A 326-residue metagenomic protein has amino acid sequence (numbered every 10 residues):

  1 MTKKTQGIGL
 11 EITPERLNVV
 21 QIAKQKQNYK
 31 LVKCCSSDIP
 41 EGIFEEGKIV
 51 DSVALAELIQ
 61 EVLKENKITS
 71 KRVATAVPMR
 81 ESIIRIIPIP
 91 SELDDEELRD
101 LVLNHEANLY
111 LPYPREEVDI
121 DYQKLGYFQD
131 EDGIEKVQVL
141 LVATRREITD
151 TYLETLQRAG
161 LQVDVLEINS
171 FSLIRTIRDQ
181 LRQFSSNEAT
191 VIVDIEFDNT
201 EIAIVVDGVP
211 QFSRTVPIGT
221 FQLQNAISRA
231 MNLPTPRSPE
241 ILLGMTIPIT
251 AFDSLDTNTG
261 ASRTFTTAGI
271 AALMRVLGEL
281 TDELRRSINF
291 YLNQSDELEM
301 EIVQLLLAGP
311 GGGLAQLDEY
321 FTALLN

Functional and structural regions predicted by a protein language model:
M1-D38, K71-P78, R182-F212, V216 (+2 more regions): Gly/Thr-rich phosphate-binding beta-strand-loop-beta motif of the actin/hexokinase/Hsp70
T2-K3, V53-K67, Q180-E188, R286-L292: Phosphate-interacting basic helix/loop segments used at nucleotide- and nucleic-acid interfaces
C34-K64, A271-A272, V276: N-terminal phosphate-binding loop and adjacent alpha-helix
S37-I43, A230, P234-V276: Peri-functional-center coupling elements
A56, S254-N326: Helical "lid/coupling" subdomains associated with nucleotide-phosphate turnover
I59, I68-R80, L156, L161-V165 (+1 more regions): Short glycine-rich phosphate-binding loop at a beta-alpha junction
A76-D179, Q304: Active-site neighborhood for divalent-cation/phosphate handling
T149-R175, V209-S254: Glycine-rich phosphate-binding loop plus the immediately following alpha-helix
